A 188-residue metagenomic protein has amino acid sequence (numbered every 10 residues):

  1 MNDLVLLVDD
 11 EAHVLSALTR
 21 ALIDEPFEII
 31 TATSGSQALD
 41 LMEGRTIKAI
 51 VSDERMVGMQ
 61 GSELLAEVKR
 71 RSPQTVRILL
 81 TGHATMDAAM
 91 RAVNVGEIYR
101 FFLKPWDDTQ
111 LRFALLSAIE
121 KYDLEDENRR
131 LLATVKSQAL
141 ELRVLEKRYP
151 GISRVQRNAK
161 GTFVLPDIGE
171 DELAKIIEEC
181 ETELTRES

Functional and structural regions predicted by a protein language model:
D3-L4, A12-I30: Two-component/phosphorelay signaling modules centered on CheY-like receiver
L15, V57-G58, T81: The feature encodes the CheY-like receiver
T31-D40, G61: Helix N-cap/capping motif at the beta->alpha junctions
D40, S62-Q74, R91: Short amphipathic alpha-helix used as the core "switch/output" element in two-component signaling
R45-V51: Active-site beta3 strand of CheY-like receiver
E63, A84-F101: Alpha4 helix (beta4-alpha4-beta5 surface) of REC/receiver domains from two-component response regulators
W106-L115, I119, D123, E127: C-terminal output helix
R130-S188: C-terminal output/effector regions of signal-responsive regulators
